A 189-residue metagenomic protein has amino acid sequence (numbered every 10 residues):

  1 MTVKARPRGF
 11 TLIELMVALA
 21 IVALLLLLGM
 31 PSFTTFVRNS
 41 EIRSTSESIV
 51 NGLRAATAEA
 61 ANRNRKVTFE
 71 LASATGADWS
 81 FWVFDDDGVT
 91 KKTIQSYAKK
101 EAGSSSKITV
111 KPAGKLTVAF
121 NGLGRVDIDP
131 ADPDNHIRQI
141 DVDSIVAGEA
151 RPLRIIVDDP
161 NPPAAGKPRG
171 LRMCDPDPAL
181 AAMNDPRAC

Functional and structural regions predicted by a protein language model:
T2-R6, L27-V50, R54, A58 (+2 more regions): N-terminal helix-rich module
L15-S32: Alpha-helical hydrophobic helix detector
